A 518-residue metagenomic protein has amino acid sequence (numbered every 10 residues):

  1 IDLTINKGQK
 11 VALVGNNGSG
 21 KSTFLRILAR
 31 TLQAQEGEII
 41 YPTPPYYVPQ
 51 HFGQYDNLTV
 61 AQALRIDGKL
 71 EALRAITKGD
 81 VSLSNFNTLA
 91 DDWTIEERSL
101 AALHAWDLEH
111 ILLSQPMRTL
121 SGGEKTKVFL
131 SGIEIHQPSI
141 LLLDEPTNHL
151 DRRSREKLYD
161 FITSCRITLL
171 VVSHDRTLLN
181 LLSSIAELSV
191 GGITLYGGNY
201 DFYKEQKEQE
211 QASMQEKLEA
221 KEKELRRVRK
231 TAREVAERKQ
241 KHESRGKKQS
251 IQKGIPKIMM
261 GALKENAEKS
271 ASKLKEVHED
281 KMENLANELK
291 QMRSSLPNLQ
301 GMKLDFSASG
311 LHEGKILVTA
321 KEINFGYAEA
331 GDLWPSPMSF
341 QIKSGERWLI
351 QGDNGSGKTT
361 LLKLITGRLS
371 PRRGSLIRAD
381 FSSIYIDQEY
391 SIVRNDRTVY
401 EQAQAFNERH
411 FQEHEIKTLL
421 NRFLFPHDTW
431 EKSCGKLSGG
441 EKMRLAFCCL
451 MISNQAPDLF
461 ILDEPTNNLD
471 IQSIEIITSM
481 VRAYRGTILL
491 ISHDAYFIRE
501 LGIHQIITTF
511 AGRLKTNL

Functional and structural regions predicted by a protein language model:
D2-A12, R166-I167, M338-L349, F381 (+1 more regions): Pre-Walker A (P-loop) beta-loop-beta motif of ABC nucleotide-binding domains
K10, T23-N85, S344-R347, G352-D353 (+3 more regions): ABC ATPase nucleotide-binding domain signature region
Q54-T119, Q388-C449, S453-D458: ABC-family P-loop ATPase nucleotide-binding domains
K69-G122, Q206-E329: Coupling and communication elements adjacent to P-loop NTPase active sites across diverse families
G123-L142, E441-I461: GG-anchored amphipathic helix commonly corresponding to the ABC/SMC/Rad50 NBD signature/C-loop
L141-E145, L150, I386, L459-E464: Catalytic Walker B motif of ABC-type/P-loop ATPase nucleotide-binding domains
L181-G197, L501-T516: H-loop (His-switch) and adjacent beta-strand-loop-beta switch element of ABC-type ATPase nucleotide-binding domains
N287-S391: Flexible loop/N-cap segments at domain edges
